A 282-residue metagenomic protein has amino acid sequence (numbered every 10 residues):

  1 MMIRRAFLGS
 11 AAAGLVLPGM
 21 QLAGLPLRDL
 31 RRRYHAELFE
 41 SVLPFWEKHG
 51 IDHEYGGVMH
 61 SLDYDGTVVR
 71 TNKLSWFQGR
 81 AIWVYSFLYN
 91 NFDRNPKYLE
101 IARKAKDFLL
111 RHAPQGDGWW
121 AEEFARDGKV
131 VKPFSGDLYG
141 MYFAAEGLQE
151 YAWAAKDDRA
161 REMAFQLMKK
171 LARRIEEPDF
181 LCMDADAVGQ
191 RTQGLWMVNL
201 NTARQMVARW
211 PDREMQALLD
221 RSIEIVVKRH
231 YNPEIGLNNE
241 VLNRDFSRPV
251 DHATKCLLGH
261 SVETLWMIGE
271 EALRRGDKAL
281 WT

Functional and structural regions predicted by a protein language model:
M1-G14: N-terminal secretory signal peptides and thylakoid transit peptides that target proteins across membranes
L17-Q21: C-terminal segment of classical bacterial N-terminal signal peptides
L22-T282: Glycan-recognition and catalytic cores of secretory/periplasmic carbohydrate-active enzymes
